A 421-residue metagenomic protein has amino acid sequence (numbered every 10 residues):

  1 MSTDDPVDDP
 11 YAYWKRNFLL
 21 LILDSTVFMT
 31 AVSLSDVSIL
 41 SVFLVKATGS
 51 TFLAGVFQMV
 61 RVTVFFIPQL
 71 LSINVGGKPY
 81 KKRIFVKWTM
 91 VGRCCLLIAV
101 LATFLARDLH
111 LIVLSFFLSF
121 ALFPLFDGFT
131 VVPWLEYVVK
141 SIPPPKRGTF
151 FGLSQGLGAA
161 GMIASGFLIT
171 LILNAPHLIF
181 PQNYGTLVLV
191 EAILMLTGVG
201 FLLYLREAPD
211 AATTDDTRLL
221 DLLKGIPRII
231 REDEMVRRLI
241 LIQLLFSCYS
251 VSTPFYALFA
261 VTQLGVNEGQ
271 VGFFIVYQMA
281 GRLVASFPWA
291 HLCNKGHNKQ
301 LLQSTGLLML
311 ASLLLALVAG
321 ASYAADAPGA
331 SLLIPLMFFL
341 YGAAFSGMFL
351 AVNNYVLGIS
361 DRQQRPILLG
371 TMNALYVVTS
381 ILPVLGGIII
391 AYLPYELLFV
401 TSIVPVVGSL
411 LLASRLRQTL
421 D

Functional and structural regions predicted by a protein language model:
S2-P68, S72, G158, M235-I275: Helix-loop boundary and gating motifs at the non-cytosolic
S41-K46, I73-G77, V100-R107, M162-Q182 (+1 more regions): Transmembrane alpha-helix termini and helix-breaking/packing motifs in multi-pass membrane transporters
T51-F52, I142-L153, E268-G269, R362-M372: Loop-to-transmembrane helix entry/capping segments in MFS-fold secondary transporters and related SLC/MFSD carriers
P68-K81, L173, V284-N298, I390-A391: Helix-to-loop junctions at the C-terminal end of transmembrane segments in multipass secondary transporters
G77-R93, K295-M309: Cytoplasmic membrane-interface "Motif A"-like loop-to-helix N-cap segments of 12-TM Major Facilitator Superfamily
M90-H110, L308-A327: C-terminal ends and interior cores of transmembrane alpha-helices in multi-pass membrane transporters/permeases
D127-I142, G347-S360: Intracellular juxtamembrane helix-capping segments at the cytosolic ends of symmetry-related transmembrane helices
R206-G225: Flexible cytoplasmic inter-helical loops of multi-pass small-molecule transporters
